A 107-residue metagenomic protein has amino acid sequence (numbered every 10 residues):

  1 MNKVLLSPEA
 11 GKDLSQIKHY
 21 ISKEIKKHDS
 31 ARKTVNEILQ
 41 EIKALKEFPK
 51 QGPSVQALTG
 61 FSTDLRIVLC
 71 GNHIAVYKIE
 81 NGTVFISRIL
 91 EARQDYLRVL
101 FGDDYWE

Functional and structural regions predicted by a protein language model:
M1-F61, Y105-E107: Basic, Lys/Arg-enriched alpha-helical interface segments
S54, D64, Y96: Glycine-rich, flexible loop/turn motifs
F61-D64, N72: Short acidic/glycine-enriched loop/turn segments that link adjacent beta-strands
C70-E107: Enriched for short, Lys/Arg-rich terminal
